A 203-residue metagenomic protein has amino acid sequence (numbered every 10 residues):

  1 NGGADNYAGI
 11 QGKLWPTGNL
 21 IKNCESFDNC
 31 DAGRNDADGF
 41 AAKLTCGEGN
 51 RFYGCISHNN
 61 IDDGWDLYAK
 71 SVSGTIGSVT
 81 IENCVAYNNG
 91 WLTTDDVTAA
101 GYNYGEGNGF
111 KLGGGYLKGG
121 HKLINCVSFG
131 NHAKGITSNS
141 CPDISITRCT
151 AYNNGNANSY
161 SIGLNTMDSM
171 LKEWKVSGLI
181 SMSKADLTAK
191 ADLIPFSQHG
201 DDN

Functional and structural regions predicted by a protein language model:
N1, K22, F27, K43-T45 (+15 more regions): Feature marks extracellular polysaccharide-active and adherence modules
N1-L14, D31-C46, N59-S73, T94-G115 (+3 more regions): Extracellular beta-strand/beta-solenoid scaffold signature
P16, C46-G47, I76, P142 (+2 more regions): Small-residue (G/S/T/A) turn/hinge positions that recur once per unit in extracellular repeat modules
P16, G47, F52, K118 (+1 more regions): Short coil/loop residues immediately preceding or within conserved phosphate-binding loops of NTP-utilizing enzyme
G74-S78, N83-N88, A100, G105 (+2 more regions): Extended non-membrane alpha-helical scaffolds
N83, Y116-N203: Predominantly extracellular beta-rich ligand-binding scaffolds that present long acidic/polar faces for carbohydrate
W91: Short, solvent-exposed beta-strand-terminating loops
